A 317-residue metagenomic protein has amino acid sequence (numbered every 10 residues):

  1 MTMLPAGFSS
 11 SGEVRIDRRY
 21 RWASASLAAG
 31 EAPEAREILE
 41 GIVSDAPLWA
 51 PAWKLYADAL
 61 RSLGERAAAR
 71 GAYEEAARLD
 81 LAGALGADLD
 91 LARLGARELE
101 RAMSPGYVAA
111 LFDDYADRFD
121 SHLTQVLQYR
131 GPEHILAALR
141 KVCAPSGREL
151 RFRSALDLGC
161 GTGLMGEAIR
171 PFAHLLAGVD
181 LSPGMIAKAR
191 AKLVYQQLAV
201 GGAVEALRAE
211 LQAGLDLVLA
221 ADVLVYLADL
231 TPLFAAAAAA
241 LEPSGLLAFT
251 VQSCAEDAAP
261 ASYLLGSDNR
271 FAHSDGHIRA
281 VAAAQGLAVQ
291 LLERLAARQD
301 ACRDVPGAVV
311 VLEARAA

Functional and structural regions predicted by a protein language model:
L156, G161-L207: Class I SAM-dependent methyltransferase SAM/SAH-binding core
R208-V218: A short acidic, Gly/Pro-enriched loop at the edge of an enzyme's catalytic core that lines a small-molecule cofactor
D216-L230: A short SAM/SAH-binding and catalytic strip from SAM-dependent methyltransferases
T231-P243: A short glycine-rich, Lys/Arg-flanked "PGG" loop and its adjoining helix->strand segment in the class I
S244-Q252: Conserved beta-strand signature within the Rossmann-like core of class I S-adenosyl-L-methionine
V251-F271: Short, glycine-/aromatic-enriched active-site segment of Class I SAM-dependent methyltransferases
R270-G286, L292: Short alpha-helix
